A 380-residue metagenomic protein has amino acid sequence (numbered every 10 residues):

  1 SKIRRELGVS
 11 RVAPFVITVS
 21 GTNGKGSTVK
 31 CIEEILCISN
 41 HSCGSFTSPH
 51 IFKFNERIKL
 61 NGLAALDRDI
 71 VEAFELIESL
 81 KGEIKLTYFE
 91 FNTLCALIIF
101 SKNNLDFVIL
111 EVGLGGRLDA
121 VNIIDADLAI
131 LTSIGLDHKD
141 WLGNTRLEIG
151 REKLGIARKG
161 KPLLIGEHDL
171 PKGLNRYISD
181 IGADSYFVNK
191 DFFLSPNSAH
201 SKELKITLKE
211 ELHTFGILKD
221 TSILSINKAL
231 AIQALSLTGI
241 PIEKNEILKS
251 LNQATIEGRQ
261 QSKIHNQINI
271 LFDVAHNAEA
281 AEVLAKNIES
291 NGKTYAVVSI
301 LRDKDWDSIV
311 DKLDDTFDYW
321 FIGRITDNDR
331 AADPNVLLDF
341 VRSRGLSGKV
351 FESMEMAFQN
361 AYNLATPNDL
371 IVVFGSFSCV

Functional and structural regions predicted by a protein language model:
R4, V9-V12, I38-I124, D140-L142 (+1 more regions): ATP-dependent carboxylate-amine ligase catalytic core
F15, S27-G44: A conserved segment at the C-terminal end of the G1
I17-V19: Hydrophobic anchor at the beta1->P-loop junction of P-loop NTPases
F46-P49, L164-E167, Y177-S198, I217-S222 (+6 more regions): Beta-strand->loop->alpha-helix junctions that form or flank phosphate-binding loops in nucleotide-handling enzymes
D106, E111, A126-L218, K228-N245: Acidic, Mg2+-coordinating active-site environments of NTP-dependent enzymes
F107-L110, D119-I130, I134-H138, E148 (+1 more regions): Nucleotide phosphate-binding/pyrophosphate-handling subdomain across enzymes that bind or process nucleotide phosphates
H168-G173, G182, Y186, K202 (+2 more regions): C-terminal helical cap/extension that packs against the catalytic core of soluble nucleotide-cofactor enzymes
